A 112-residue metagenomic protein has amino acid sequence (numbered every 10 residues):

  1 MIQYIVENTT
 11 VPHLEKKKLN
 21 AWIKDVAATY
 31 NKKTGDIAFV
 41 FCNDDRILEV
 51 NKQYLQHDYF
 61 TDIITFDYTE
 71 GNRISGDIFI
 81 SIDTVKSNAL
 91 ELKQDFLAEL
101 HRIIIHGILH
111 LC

Functional and structural regions predicted by a protein language model:
M1-L100, C112: An acidic/histidine-cluster motif and surrounding catalytic segment that typifies divalent-metal-assisted enzyme active
R102-H110: Active-site recognition of the HExxH zinc-binding catalytic motif
